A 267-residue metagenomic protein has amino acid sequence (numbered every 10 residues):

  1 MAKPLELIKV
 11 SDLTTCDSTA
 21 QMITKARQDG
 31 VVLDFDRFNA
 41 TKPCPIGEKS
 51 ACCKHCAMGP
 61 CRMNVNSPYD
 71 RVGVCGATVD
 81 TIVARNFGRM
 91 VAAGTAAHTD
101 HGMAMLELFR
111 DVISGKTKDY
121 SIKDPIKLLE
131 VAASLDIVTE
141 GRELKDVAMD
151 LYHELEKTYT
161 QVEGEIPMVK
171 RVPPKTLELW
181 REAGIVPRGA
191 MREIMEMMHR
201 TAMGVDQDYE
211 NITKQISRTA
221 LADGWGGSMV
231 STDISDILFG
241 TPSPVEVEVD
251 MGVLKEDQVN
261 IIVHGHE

Functional and structural regions predicted by a protein language model:
A2-E267: Metallocofactor- and cofactor-centric catalytic cores in central/energy metabolism, strongly enriched
